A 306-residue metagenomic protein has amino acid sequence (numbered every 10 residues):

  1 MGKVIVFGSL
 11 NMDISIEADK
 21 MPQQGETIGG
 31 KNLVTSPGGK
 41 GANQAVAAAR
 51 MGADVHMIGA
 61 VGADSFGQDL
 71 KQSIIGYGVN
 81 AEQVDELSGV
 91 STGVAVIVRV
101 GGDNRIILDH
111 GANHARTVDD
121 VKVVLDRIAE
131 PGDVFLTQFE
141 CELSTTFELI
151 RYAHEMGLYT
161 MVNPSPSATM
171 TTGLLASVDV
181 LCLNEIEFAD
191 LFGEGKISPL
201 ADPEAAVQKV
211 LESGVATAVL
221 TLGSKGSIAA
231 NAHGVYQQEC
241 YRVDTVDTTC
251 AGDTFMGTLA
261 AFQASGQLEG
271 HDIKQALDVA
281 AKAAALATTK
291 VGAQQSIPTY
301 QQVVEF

Functional and structural regions predicted by a protein language model:
M1, T169, L200-F306: Conserved phosphate-binding/catalytic region of the ribokinase-like
M1-A60, S65-Q72, G76, T245-V246 (+1 more regions): Glycine-rich phosphate/adenosyl-contacting loop at the front of the ribokinase-like
E26-I28, T35, R50-D133, V303-F306: Conserved N-terminal subdomain of the carbohydrate kinase-like
A45-D54, R99, F262-Q267: Alpha-helix C-terminal capping segments
A48, N184, G252: Short, conserved phosphate/pyrophosphate- and ester-handling motifs at nucleotide-, phospho-/glycolipid
A49, I75, R151-E155, L211: Anion (oxyanion) recognition and catalysis
V134-A205, G226-S227: Conserved beta-alpha-beta core of the PfkB/ribokinase-like small-molecule kinase fold
